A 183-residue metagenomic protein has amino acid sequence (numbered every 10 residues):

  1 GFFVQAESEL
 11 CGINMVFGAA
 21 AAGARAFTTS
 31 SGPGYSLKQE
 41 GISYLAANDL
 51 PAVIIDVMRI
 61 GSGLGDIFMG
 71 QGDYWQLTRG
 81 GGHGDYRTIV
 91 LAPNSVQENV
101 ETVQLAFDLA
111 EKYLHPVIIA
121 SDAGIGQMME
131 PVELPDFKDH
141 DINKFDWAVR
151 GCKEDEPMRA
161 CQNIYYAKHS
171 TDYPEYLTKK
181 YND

Functional and structural regions predicted by a protein language model:
G1, L114-D183: Conformationally flexible catalytic loops at phosphate/diphosphate-handling active centers
G1-R79, I89-E111: Thiamine diphosphate
G81-G84: Short, flexible turn/loop "capping" segments at secondary-structure junctions
